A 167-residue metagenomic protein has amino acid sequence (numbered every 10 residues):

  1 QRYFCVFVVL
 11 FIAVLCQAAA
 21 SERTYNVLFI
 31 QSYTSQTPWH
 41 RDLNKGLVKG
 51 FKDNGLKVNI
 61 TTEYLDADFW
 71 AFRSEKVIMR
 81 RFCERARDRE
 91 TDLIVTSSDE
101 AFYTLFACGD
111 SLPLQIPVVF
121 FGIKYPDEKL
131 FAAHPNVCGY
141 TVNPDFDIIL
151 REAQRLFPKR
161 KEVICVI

Functional and structural regions predicted by a protein language model:
Q1-Y3: Positively charged n-region of N-terminal signal peptides that target proteins for export
C5-V14: Bacterial N-terminal signal peptides
A18-I167: Short hydrophobic alpha-helices and adjacent helix-cap/hinge residues
